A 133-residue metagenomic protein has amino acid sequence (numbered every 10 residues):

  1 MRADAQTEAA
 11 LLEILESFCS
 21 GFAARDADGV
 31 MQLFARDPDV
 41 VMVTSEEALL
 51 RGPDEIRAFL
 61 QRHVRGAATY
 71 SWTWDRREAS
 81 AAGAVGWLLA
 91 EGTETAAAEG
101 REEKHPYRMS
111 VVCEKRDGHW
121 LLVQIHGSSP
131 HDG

Functional and structural regions predicted by a protein language model:
M1-R36, G133: Short, low-complexity N-terminal intrinsically disordered segments enriched in polar/charged residues
E8, A27-G83: A solvent-exposed, acidic/Ser-Thr-rich amphipathic alpha-helical stretch
F18, F34, M42-T44, G86-A96: Short, well-ordered beta-strand segments in beta-rich or mixed alpha/beta enzyme and ligand-binding folds
A48, E94-T95, S129: Short, surface-exposed beta-strand-loop junctions and turns on beta-sheet-rich folds
L60, W74-A79, G92-E94, R108-E114: Hydrophobic/aromatic beta-strand elements that line small-molecule binding cavities or substrate pockets in beta-rich
G66, T95-K104: Short, cysteine-centered beta-strand-loop-beta hairpins and adjacent loop/turn segments enriched in charged/polar
A82, A97-E99, K115-H119: Flexible loop/coil segments at beta-strand boundaries within sensory signal-transduction domains
W87, P106-G133: Short beta-strand edge/turn micro-motifs at domain boundaries
